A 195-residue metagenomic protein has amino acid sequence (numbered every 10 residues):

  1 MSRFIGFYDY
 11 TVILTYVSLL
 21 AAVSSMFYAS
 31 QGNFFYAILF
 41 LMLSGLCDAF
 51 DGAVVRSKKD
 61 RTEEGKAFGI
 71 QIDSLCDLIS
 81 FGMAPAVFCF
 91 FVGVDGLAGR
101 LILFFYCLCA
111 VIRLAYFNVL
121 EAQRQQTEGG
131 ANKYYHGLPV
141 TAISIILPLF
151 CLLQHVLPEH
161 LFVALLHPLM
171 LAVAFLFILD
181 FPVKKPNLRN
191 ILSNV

Functional and structural regions predicted by a protein language model:
M1-G52, L176-V195: Topogenic membrane-insertion module of multi-pass membrane proteins
M1-S2, D51-K66, F117-K133: Cytosolic, membrane-interface loops and tails of multi-pass inner-membrane proteins
T11-Y16, S57-L114: Multi-pass membrane catalytic core of lipid/isoprenoid biosynthesis enzymes
L14-L20, F40-L43, I79-G82, F104-L108 (+4 more regions): Lipid-exposed faces of alpha-helical membrane segments in multi-pass integral membrane proteins
S24-L39, I79, M83-F104, L149-L166: Helix-coil boundary and interhelical linker segments in multi-pass alpha-helical membrane proteins
D48, C107-L120, L171-P186: Transmembrane alpha-helical segments that form the membrane-embedded catalytic/substrate-channel core of multi-pass
V94-V140: Hydrophobic, well-structured mid-protein blocks that either form specific transmembrane helices
T127-V195: C-terminal membrane-associated helical module and adjoining short loops/tails
